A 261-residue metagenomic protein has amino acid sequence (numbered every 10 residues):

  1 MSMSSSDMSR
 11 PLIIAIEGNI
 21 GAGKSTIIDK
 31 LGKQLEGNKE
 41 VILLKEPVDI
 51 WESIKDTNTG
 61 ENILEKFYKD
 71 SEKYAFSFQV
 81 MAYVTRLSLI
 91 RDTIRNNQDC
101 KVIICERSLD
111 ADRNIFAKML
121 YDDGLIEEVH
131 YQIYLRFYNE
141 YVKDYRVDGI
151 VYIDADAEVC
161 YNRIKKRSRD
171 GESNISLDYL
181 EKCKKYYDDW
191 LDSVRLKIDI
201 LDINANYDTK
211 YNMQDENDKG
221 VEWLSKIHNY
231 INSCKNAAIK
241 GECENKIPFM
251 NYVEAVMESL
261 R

Functional and structural regions predicted by a protein language model:
I16: Hydrophobic anchor at the beta1->P-loop junction of P-loop NTPases
N19: P-loop (Walker A) phosphate-binding loop of NTP-binding proteins
K24: Conserved lysine of the Walker
I27, L31: Hydrophobic positions on the alpha1 helix immediately C-terminal to the Walker A/P-loop
K33-Q79: Conserved substrate/cofactor phosphate-moiety recognition/catalytic segment in nucleotide-dependent phosphotransferases
Y74-Y145: Glycine-rich phosphate-binding loop used to anchor ATP phosphates in small-molecule kinases, encompassing both
R113-K185: A glycine- and Lys/Arg-enriched "phosphate-lid" helix/loop adjacent to the NTP-binding pocket of small-molecule kinases
Y161-R261: NTP-dependent small-molecule kinase module
